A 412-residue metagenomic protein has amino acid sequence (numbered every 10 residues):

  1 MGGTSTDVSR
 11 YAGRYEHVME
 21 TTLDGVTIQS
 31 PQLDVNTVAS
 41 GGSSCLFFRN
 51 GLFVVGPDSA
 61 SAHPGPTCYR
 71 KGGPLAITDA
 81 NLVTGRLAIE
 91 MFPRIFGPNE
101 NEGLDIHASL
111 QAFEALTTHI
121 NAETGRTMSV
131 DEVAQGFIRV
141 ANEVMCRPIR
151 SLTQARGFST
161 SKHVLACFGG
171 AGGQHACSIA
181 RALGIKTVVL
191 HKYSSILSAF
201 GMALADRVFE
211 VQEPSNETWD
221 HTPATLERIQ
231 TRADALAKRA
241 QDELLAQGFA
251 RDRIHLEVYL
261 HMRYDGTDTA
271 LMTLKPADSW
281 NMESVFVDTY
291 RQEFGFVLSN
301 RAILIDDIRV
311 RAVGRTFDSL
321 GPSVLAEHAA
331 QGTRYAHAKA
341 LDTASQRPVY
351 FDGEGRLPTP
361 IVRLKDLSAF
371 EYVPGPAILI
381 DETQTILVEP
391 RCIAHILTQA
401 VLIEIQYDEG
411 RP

Functional and structural regions predicted by a protein language model:
M1, A39, L165, I179: Residue-level signature of catalytic and energy-coupling elements of molecular machines, predominantly ATP/GTP-dependent
M1-A12, S44-F47, C177: Gly/Thr-rich phosphate-binding beta-strand-loop-beta motif of the actin/hexokinase/Hsp70
G3-T27, D242, A246-G248, R253 (+2 more regions): Extended hydrophobic/aromatic-rich secondary-structure runs
S5, T160-K162: Short secondary-structure junction motifs
S5-D7, A39, S195-G201: FAD-binding core of FAD-dependent oxidoreductases, characterized by glycine-rich FAD pyrophosphate-binding loops
Y11-R86: Early-domain small/polar-rich strand-loop-helix modules and first-structured segments of the mature chain
N50-P64, L75-T160, C167-P412: C-terminal, non-catalytic interaction/recognition modules in large multi-subunit enzymes and RNPs
